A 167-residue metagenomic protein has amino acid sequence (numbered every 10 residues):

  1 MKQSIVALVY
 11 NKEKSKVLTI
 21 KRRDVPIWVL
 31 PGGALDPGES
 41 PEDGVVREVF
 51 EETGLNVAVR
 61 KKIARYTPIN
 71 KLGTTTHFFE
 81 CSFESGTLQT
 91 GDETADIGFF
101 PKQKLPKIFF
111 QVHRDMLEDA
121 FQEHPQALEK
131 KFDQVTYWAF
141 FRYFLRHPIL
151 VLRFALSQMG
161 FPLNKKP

Functional and structural regions predicted by a protein language model:
M1-V17, A34: Conserved N-terminal beta-strand and adjoining loop/helix that marks the start of the Nudix/MutT-like hydrolase domain
V9, F78-S82, G98: Short, well-ordered beta-strand micro-motif
S15-E51: Conserved Nudix-box catalytic region and its N-terminal flanking loop in Nudix hydrolases and closely related
S15-K16, G86-Q89: Short helix-loop capping/hinge motifs at secondary-structure junctions, enriched in acidic/polar residues
P26-I27, E93-P167: Nudix hydrolase/Nudix homology domain
G33, R47, R60, F100-Q103: Structural detector for helix-capping/boundary residues
G54-T87: Active-site segment of metal-dependent pyrophosphate-handling enzymes, primarily the Nudix hydrolase catalytic core
